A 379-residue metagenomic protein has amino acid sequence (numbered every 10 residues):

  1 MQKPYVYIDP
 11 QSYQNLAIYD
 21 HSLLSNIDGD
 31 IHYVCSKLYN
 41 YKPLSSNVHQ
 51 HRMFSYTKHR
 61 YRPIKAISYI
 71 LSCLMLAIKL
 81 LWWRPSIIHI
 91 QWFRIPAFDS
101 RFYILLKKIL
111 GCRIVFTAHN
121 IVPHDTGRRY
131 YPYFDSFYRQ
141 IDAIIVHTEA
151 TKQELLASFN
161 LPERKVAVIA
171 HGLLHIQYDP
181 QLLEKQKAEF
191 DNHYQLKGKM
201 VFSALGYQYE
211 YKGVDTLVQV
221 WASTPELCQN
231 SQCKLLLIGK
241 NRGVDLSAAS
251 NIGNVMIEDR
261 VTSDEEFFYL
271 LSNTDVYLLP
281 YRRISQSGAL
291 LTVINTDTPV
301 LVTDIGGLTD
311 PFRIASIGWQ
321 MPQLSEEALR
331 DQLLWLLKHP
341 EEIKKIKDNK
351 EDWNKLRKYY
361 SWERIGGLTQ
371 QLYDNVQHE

Functional and structural regions predicted by a protein language model:
D9-L71, R94-P96, T151, S158 (+1 more regions): N-terminal strand-loop element at the rim of the active site of nucleotide-sugar-dependent glycosyltransferases
G127-R128, L156-A157, L173-N192, H378: Acidic anion/phosphate-binding donor-loop and adjacent secondary structure in glycosyltransferase catalytic cores
A150, G172: Carbohydrate-associated surface elements
Q195-K212, V218-W221: Conserved donor-binding/catalytic core segment of Leloir-type glycosyltransferases
D245-Y269: Nucleotide-activated donor-binding/catalytic signature segment of Leloir-type glycosyltransferases, i.e., the conserved
V276, P299-V302: Short hydrophobic beta-strand element within catalytic cores of glycosyltransferases and related nucleotide-activated
Y281-R283: Aromatic "clamp/platform" in nucleotide-sugar-dependent glycosyltransferases that forms part of the donor/acceptor
I314-A315, W319-E327, W335-E341: Conserved acidic donor-binding segment of nucleotide-sugar-dependent glycosyltransferases
